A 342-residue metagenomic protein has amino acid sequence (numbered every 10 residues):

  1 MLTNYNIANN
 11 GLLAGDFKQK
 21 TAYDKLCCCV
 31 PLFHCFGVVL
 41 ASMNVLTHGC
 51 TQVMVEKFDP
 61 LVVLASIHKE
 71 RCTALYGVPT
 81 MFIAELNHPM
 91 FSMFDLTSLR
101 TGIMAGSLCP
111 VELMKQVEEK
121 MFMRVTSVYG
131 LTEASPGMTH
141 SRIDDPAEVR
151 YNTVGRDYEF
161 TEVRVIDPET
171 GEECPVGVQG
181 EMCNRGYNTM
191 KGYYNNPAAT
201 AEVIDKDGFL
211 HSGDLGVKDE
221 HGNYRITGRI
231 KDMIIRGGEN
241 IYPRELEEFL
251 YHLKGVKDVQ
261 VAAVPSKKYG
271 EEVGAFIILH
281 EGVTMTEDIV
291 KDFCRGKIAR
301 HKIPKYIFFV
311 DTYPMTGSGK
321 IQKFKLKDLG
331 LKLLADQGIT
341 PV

Functional and structural regions predicted by a protein language model:
M1-N9: Conserved AMP-binding A3 loop
A8-K25, L32-A74, A84, H88: Conserved AMP-binding/adenylation subdomain of ANL enzymes
A22-Y23, S98-L99, K206: Phosphate-coordination loops involved in phosphoryl transfer and adenosine-cofactor binding
T47, L64, K69-G77, L86-V149 (+1 more regions): Gly/Ser/Thr-rich phosphate-binding loop
L75, G186, K191-G192, A199-E202 (+4 more regions): AMP-binding/adenylate-forming catalytic core of the ANL superfamily
G106, G130, G155, G186 (+2 more regions): Active-site glycine-centered loops adjacent to acidic/histidine catalytic or metal-binding residues that shape
L108, E148-N195, V203: Adenylate-forming AMP-binding core of the ANL superfamily, especially NRPS adenylation
D328-V342: Acidic/polar alpha-helix N-cap and adjacent early helical turns within long charge-rich amphipathic helices/linkers
